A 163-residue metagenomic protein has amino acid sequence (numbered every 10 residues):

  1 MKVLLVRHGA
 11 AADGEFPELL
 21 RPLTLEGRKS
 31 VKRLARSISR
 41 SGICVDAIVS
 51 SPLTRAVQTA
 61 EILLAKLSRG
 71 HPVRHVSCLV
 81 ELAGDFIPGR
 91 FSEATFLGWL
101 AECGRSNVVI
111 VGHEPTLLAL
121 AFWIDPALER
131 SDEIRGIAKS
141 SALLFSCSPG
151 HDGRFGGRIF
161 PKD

Functional and structural regions predicted by a protein language model:
K2-A83, F91-A94, E129-R130, I137-S140: Active-site-proximal alpha-helix that buttresses catalytic centers in soluble enzyme cores
V3, R105-G112: Generic beta-sheet signal
S41-C44, A101-S106: Glycine-rich phosphate-binding loop signature in dinucleotide/nucleotide-binding domains
R55, T116-L117: Alpha-helix capping/helix-boundary segments
A65, W99-A101, I134-R135, C147: Short secondary-structure boundary/capping segments
P88-E102: Internal catalytic-core helix/loop-beta-alpha segment that presents or stabilizes conserved functional determinants
L128-G156, F160-K162: Domain-level recognition of soluble alpha/beta enzyme cores, biased toward histidine phosphatases/phosphomutases
